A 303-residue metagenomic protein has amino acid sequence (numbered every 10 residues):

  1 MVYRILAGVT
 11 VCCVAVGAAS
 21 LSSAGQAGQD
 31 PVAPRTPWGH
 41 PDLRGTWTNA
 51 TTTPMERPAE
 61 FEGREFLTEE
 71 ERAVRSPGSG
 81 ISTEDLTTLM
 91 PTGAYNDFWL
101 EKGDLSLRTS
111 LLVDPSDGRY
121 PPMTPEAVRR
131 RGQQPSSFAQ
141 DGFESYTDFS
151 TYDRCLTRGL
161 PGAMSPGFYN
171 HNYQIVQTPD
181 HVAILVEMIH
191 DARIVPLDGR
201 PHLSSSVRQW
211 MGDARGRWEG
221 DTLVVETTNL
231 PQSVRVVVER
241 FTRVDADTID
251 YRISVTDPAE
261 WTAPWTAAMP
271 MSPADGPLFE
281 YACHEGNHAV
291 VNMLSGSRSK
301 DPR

Functional and structural regions predicted by a protein language model:
V2-R303: PEST-like low-complexity, intrinsically disordered acidic/proline/serine-rich tracts that flank trafficking/processing
